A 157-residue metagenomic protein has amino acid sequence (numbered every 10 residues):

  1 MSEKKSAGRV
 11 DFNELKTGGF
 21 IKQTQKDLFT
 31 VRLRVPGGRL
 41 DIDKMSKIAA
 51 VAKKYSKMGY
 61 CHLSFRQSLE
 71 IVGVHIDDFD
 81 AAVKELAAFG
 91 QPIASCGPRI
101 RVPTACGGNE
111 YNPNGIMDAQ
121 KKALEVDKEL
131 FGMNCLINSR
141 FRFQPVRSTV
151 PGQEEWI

Functional and structural regions predicted by a protein language model:
M1-K26, L40-K44: Intrinsically disordered, low-complexity polar/charged tails and linkers
K4-A7, V31-I157: Small-residue-enriched alpha-helical segments and adjacent helix-cap loops that form tight helix-helix packing
